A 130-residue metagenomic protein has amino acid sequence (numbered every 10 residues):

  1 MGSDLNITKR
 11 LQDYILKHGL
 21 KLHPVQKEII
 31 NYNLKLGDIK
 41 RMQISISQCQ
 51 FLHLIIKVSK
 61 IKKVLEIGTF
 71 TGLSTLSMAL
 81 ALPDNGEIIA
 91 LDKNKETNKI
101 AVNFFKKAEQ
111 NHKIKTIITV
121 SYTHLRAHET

Functional and structural regions predicted by a protein language model:
M1-L22: N-terminal auxiliary segments of SAM/dcSAM-dependent transferases
V25: N-terminal glycine-rich anion-binding loops that anchor highly charged ligand groups
I29: Beta-strand-loop-alpha "switch" segments that mediate conformational coupling across diverse proteins
L36-I44: Class I SAM-dependent methyltransferase Rossmann-like catalytic core, especially the SAM/SAH-binding loop
I46-T119: SAM cofactor-binding core of SAM-dependent methyltransferases, primarily the Rossmann-like beta-alpha-beta module
T123-T130: Conserved small/polar residues in nucleotide/adenosyl-binding loops
